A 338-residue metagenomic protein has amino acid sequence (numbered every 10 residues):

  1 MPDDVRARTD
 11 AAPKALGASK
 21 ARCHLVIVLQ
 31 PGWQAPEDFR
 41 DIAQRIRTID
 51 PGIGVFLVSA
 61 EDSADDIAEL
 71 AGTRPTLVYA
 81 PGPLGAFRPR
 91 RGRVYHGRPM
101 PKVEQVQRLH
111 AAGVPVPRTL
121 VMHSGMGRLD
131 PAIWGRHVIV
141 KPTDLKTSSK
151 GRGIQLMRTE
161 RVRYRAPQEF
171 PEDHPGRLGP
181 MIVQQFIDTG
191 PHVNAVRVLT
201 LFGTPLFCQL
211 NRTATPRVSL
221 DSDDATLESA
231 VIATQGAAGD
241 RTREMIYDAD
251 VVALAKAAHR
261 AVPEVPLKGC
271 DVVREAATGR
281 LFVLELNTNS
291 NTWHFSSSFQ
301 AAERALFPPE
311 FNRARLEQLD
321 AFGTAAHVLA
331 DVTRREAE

Functional and structural regions predicted by a protein language model:
D4-D10, A15, T242-A249, A253 (+2 more regions): C-terminal active-site "lid" helix and adjoining low-complexity regulatory extension at the edge of ATP-using catalytic
A15-A18, H24-I133: Conserved N-proximal alpha/beta basic substrate-recognition cap immediately N-terminal to, or forming the N-lobe
V26-V28, Y95-T189, V193, A249-V252: Active-site nucleotide/adenylate-binding loops and adjacent lid/helix of ATP-dependent enzymes
G32-Q34, L84-G85, D144-K146, D188-T189 (+4 more regions): Short, solvent-exposed loop/turn segments at secondary-structure junctions
A64-L70, D250-R260: A short, acidic, amphipathic alpha-helical segment used as a generic capping/interface helix at domain edges
M157-D240, L281: Phosphate-binding site of ATP-dependent enzymes
P180-M181, P266-K268: PAS/PAS-like sensory domains
R197, D271-V273: Short, surface-exposed charged micro-motifs
